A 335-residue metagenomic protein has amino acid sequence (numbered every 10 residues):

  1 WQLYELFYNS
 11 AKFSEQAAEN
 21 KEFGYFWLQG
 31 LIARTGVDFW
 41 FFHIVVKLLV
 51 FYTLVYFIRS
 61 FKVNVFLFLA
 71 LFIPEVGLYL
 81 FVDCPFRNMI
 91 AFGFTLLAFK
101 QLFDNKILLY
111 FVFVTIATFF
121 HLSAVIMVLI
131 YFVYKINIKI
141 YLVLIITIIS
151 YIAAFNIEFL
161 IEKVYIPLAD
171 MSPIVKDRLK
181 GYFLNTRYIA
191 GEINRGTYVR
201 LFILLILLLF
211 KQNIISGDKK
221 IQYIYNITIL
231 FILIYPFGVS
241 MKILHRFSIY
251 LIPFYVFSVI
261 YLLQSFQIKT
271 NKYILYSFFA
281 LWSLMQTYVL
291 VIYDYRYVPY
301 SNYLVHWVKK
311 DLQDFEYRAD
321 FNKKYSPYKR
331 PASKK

Functional and structural regions predicted by a protein language model:
W1-K335: Terminal, non-globular segments
